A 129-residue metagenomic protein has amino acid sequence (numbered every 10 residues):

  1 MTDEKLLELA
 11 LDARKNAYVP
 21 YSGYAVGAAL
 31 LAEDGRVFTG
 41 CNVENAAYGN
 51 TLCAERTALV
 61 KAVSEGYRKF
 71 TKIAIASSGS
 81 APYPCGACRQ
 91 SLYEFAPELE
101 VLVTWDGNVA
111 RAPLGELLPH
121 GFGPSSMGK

Functional and structural regions predicted by a protein language model:
M1, F38-T39: Polybasic, low-complexity association/targeting segments
M1-E4, P113, K129: Intrinsically disordered terminal and processing segments
M1-E8, R68, D106: Short, compositionally biased leader-like segments
E4-V19: Short, basic/aromatic recognition patches
G23-A32: Short beta-strand scaffold segments in enzyme catalytic cores
T39-S126: Zn2+-dependent cytidine deaminase-like catalytic core
